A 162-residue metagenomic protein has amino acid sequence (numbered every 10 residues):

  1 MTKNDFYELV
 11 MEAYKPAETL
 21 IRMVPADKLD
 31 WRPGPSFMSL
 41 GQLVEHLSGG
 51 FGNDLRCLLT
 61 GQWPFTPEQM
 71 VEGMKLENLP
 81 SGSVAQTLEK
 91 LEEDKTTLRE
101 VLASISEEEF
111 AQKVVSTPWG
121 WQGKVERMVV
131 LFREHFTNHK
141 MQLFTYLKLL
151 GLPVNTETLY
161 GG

Functional and structural regions predicted by a protein language model:
M1-E8, E77-L79: Short, charged, low-complexity loops and linkers
M1-N4, H46-R56, E93-L102: Short, mixed-charge, low-aromatic patches
Y7-M11, K15-E18, K28-M74, S116-G162: Short, contiguous alpha-helical
V10, Y14, I21, L91 (+1 more regions): Hydrophobic alpha-helical core bundles mediating ligand binding, dimerization, or RNAP-core interactions
M23-D30, V101-A111, L149-V154: Surface-exposed helix-capping loop/turn segments at secondary-structure junctions
K75-S116, G123, R127-N138: Acidic/histidine-rich alpha-helical segments that form the ligand environment of transition-metal centers
